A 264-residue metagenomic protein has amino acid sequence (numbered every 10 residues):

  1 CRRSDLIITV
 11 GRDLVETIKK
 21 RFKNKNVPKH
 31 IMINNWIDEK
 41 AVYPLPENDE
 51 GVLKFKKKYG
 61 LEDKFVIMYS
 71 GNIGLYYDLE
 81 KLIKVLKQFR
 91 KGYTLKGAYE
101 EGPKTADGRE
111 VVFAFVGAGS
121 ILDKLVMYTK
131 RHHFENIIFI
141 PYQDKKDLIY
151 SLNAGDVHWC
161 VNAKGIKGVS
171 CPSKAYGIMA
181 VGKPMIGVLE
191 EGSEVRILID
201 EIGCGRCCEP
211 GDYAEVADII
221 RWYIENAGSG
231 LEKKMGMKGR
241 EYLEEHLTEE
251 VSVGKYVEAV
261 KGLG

Functional and structural regions predicted by a protein language model:
D13, I33-W36: Carbohydrate-associated surface elements
Y43-G60: A short helix/loop element that forms part of the nucleotide-sugar donor recognition site in Leloir-type
E47, G51, R221-E241, G262: Conserved donor-nucleotide binding/catalytic region of nucleotide-linked donor-dependent transferases
K54, G60-Y77, I83-K87: Conserved donor-binding/catalytic core segment of Leloir-type glycosyltransferases
Y77, D144-S151, H158-M179, P184-I197: Nucleotide-sugar-dependent
A98-G117, L122-D147: Nucleotide-activated donor-binding/catalytic signature segment of Leloir-type glycosyltransferases, i.e., the conserved
E190-W222: Change "using UDP/GDP/dTDP sugars" to "using nucleotide sugars
G211, E215, K233-V260: A charged, aromatic-enriched C-terminal amphipathic alpha-helix characteristic of glycosyltransferases across folds
